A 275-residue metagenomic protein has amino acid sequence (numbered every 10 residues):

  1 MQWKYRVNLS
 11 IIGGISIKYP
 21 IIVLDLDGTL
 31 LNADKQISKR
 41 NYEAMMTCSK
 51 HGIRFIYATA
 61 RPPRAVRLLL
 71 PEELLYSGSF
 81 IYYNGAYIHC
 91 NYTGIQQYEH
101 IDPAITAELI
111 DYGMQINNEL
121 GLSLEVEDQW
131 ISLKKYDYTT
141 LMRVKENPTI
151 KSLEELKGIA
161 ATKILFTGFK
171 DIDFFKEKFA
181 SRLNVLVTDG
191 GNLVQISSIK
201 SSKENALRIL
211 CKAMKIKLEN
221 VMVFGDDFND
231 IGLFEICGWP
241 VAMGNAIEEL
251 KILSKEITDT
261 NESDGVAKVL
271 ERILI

Functional and structural regions predicted by a protein language model:
Q2-S16: Short, Lys/Arg-enriched N-terminal segments with co-localized hydrophobic residues within the first ~10-30 amino acids
I17-I21, S38, Q195-I275: Mg2+-dependent phosphoryl-transfer enzymes with acidic/Ser/Thr/Gly-rich catalytic loops
P20-A33: Asp-based phosphoryl-transfer active-site loop
L30, R61, D226-D227: Active-site metal-binding loops of divalent metal-dependent hydrolases
Q36-Y138: Active-site phosphate-binding/coordination module
G52-I56, Y76-G78, A161-K163, E219-V221 (+1 more regions): Short active-site oxyanion
L75-Y76, N84, F179-R182, I236-C237 (+1 more regions): Short, structured coil segments at secondary-structure junctions
I116-F224, F228-L233, N245: Conserved acidic, metal-coordinating active-site core of Asp-based, Mg2+-dependent phosphoryl-transfer enzymes
